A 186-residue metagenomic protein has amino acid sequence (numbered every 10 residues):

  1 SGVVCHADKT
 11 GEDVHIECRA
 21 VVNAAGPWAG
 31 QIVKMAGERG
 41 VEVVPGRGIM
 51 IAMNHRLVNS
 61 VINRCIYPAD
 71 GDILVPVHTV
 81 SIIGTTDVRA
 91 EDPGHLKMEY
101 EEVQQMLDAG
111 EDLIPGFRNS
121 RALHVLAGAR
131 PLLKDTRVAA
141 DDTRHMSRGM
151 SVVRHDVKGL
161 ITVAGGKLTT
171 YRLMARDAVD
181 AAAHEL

Functional and structural regions predicted by a protein language model:
S1-G2: A conserved short coil-to-beta-strand element within the FAD-binding core of flavoproteins
C5-G11, H55: Short acidic, glycine-rich loop/turn motifs
T10-A20: Core beta-strand elements of the Rossmann-like FAD/NAD(P) dinucleotide-binding domain in flavoenzyme oxidoreductases
A25-G26: Glycine-rich, N-terminal phosphate-binding loop of Rossmann-like dinucleotide-binding domains
Q31-M35, R39-I82, V88-L186: C-terminal catalytic lobe of FAD-dependent flavoproteins
